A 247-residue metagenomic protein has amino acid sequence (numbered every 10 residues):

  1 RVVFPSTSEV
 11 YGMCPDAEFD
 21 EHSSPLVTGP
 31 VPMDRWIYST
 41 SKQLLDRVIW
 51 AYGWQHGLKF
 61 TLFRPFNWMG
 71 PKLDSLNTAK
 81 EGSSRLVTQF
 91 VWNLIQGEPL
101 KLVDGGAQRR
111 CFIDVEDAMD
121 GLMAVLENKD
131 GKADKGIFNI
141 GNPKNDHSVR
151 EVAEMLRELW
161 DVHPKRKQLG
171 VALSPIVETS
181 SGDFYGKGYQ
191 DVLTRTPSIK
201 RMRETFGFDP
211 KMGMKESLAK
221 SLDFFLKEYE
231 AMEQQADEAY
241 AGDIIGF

Functional and structural regions predicted by a protein language model:
R1-W68, E154, A219-K220, K227 (+2 more regions): N-terminal Rossmann-like NAD(P)+-binding domain of SDR-like oxidoreductases, especially those catalyzing
T7, P15, S83-L86, F90 (+1 more regions): Activation loop
M13-P15, K72-D74, F112, V149-V152: Short glycine-/acidic-enriched loop or helix-start segments at secondary-structure transitions that form or flank
E18-V31, K72, S180-G186, R201: Short glycine/proline- and charge-enriched loop/turn segments that cap or connect secondary-structure elements
F19, L76-E81: Short glycine-enriched, charge-decorated loop/helix-capping segments at active-site entrances that position
S23, D34-D46, K80-T88, C111-F112 (+1 more regions): Short-chain dehydrogenase/reductase
N67, L94-F247: C-terminal substrate-binding subdomain of Rossmann-fold SDR/epimerase-dehydratase oxidoreductases
